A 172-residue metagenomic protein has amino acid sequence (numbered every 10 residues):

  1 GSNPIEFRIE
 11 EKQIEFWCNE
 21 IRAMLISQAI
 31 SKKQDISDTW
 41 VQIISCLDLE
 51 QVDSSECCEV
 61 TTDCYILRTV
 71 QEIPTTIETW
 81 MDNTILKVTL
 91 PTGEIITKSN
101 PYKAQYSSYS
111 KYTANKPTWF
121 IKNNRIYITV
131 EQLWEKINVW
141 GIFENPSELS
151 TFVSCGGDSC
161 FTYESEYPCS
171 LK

Functional and structural regions predicted by a protein language model:
G1-K172: Glycine-enriched, solvent-exposed interface loops adjoining structured elements
